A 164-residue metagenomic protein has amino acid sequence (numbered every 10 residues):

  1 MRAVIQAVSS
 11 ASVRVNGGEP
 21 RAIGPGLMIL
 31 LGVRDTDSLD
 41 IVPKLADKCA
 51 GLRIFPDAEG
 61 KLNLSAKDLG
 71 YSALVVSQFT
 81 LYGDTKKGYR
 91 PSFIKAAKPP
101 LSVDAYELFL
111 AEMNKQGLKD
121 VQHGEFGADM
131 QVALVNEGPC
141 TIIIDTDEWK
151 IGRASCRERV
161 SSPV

Functional and structural regions predicted by a protein language model:
M1-G88, S92, D104-R153: N-terminal, polar/charged subdomain of small-to-medium soluble alpha/beta proteins
K95: An anionic oxygen-ligand recognition environment, strongly enriched in 2H phosphoesterase
G152-V164: Single conserved hydrophobic/aromatic residue that forms the stacking wall/gate of nucleotide- or nucleobase-binding
